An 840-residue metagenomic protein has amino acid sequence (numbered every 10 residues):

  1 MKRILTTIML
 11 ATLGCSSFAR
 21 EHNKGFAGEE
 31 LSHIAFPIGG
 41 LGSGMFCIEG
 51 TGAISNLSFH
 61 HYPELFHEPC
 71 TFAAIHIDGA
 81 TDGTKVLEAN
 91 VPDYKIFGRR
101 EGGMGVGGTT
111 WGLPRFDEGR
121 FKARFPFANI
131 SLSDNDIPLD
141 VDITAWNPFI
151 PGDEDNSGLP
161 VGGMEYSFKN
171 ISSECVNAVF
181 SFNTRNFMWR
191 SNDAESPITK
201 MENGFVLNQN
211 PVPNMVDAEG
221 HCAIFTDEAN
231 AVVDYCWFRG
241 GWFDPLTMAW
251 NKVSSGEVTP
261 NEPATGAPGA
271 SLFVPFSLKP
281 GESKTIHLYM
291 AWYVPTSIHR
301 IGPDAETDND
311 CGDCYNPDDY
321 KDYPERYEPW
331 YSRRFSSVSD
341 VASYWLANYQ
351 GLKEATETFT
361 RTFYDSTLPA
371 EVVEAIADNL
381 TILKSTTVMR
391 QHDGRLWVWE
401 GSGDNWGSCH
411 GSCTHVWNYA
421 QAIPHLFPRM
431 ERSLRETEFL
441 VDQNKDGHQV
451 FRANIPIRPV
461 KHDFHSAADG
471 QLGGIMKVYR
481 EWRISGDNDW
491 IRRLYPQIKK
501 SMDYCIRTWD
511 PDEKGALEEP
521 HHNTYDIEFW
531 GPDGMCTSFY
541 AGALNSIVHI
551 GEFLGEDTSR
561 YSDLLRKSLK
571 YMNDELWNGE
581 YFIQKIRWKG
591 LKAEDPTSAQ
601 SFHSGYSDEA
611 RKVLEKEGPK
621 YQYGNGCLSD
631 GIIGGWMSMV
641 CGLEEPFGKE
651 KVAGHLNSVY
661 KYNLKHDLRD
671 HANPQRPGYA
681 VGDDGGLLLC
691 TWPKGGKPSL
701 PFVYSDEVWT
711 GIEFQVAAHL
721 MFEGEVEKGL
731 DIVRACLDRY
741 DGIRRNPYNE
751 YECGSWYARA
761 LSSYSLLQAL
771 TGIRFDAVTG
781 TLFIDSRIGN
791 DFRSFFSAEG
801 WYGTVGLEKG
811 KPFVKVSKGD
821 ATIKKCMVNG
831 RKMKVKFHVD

Functional and structural regions predicted by a protein language model:
M1-R20: Bacterial Sec-dependent N-terminal signal peptides
R20, G25-E30, I34, N129 (+10 more regions): Acidic/polar, glycine-enriched structural segments that form the non-catalytic walls/loops of the carbohydrate-binding
R20-F59, L272: Mature N-terminal segment immediately following signal peptide/propeptide cleavage in secreted/periplasmic
H33, G42, A53-S55, H61-Y94 (+6 more regions): Non-catalytic C-terminal accessory modules of carbohydrate-active enzymes
H76-G79, V86-L87, K95-R100, N170 (+14 more regions): Aromatic-rich carbohydrate-recognition surfaces in CAZymes
G163, V274-K279, I286, C409-V416 (+8 more regions): C-terminal substrate/ligand-recognition segments
P369-D404, R429-H462, T508-P532, D574-W709 (+1 more regions): Extended glycan-interaction surfaces of carbohydrate-active proteins
V548, F553-L554, L564-K567, Y571-A672 (+1 more regions): Carbohydrate-active enzyme catalytic cores, enriched for enzymes that act on polyanionic acidic polysaccharides
